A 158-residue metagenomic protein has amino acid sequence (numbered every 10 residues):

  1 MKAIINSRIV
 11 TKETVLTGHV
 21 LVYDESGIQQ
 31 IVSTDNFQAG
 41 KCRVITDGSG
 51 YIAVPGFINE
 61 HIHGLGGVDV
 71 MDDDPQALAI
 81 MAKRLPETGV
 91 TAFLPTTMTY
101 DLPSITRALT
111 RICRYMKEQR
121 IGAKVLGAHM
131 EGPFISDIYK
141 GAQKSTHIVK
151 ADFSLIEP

Functional and structural regions predicted by a protein language model:
M1, G40-C42, S49, V90-T91 (+1 more regions): Short coil/turn connectors at secondary-structure junctions
K2, I9-V54: Histidine-rich, glycine-flanked metal-binding segment
K2-I4, Q38-P75, A79, K83: Replace "His-x-His-based motif
N6-S7, K12-E13, G48-S49, G56-E60 (+3 more regions): Fold-independent oxyanion-binding glycine-rich loops and adjacent beta-strand/coil segments at enzyme active sites
K12, L65-G67, I135-I138: Conserved protein kinase catalytic core
H63, A79-A108, A123-S136: Divalent metal-dependent hydrolysis catalytic cores, especially in the metallo-beta-lactamase
V70, T97, S145-I148: Glycine- and other small-residue-rich loops at beta-strand/loop junctions that grip anionic moieties
P103-P158: Histidine/acidic-residue-rich, glycine-tolerant segments that coordinate divalent metal ions
